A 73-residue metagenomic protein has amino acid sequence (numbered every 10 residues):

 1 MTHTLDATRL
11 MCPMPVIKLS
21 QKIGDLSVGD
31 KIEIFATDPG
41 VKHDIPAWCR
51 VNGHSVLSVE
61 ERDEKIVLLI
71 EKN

Functional and structural regions predicted by a protein language model:
M1-T8, E33: Short amphipathic
C12: Short cysteine clusters
D25-R50: Amphipathic, hydrophobic secondary-structure cores in small proteins
K42, P46-N73: C-terminal structural segments of small proteins and small subunits
